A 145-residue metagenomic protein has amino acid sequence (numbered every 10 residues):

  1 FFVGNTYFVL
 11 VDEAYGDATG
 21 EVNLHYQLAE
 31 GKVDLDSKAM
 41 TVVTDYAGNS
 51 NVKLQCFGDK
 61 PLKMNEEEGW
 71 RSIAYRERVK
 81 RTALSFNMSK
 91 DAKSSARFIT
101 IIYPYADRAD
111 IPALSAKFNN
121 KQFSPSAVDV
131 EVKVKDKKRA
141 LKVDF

Functional and structural regions predicted by a protein language model:
F1-F145: CBM-like, beta-strand-rich accessory domains located in the C-terminal region of large, secreted polysaccharide-active
